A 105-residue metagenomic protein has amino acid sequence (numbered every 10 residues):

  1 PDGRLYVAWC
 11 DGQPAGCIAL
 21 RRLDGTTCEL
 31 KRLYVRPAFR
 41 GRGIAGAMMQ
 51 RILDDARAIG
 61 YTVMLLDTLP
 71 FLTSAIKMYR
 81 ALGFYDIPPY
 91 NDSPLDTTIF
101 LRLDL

Functional and structural regions predicted by a protein language model:
P1-K31, R36-P37, M49-R51, D55 (+2 more regions): Acetyl-CoA-dependent GNAT
G12, G43, G60: Conserved G/P- and acidic residue-centered "switch" motifs that form tight phosphate/ATP-binding loops in soluble
P37, L65-A75, D92-T97: Conserved beta-strand-loop-alpha-helix junction that forms the acyl-donor binding cleft
R40: Glycine-rich ATP-binding loop(s) of histidine-kinase-like ATPases
M49, A56-T68: Conserved GNAT acetyl-CoA-binding A-motif
Y79, F84: Conserved active-site tyrosine of GNAT-family acetyltransferases
